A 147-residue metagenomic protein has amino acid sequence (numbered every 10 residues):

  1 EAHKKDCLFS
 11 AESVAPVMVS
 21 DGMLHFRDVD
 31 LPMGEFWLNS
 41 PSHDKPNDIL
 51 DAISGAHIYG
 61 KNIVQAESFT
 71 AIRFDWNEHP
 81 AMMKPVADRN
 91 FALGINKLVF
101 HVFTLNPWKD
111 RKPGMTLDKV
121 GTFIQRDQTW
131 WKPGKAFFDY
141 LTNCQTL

Functional and structural regions predicted by a protein language model:
E1-L147: Carbohydrate-binding surfaces of carbohydrate-active enzymes
